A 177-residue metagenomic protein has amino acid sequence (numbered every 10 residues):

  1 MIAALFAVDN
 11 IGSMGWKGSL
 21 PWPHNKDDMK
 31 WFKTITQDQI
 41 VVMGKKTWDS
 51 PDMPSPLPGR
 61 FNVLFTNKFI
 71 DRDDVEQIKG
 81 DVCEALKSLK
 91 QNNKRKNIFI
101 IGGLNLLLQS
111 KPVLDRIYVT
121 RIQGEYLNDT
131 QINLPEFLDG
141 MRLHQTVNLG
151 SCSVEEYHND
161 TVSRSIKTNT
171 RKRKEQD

Functional and structural regions predicted by a protein language model:
M1-D177: Enzymes that bind and transform nitrogen-containing heteroaromatic metabolites
